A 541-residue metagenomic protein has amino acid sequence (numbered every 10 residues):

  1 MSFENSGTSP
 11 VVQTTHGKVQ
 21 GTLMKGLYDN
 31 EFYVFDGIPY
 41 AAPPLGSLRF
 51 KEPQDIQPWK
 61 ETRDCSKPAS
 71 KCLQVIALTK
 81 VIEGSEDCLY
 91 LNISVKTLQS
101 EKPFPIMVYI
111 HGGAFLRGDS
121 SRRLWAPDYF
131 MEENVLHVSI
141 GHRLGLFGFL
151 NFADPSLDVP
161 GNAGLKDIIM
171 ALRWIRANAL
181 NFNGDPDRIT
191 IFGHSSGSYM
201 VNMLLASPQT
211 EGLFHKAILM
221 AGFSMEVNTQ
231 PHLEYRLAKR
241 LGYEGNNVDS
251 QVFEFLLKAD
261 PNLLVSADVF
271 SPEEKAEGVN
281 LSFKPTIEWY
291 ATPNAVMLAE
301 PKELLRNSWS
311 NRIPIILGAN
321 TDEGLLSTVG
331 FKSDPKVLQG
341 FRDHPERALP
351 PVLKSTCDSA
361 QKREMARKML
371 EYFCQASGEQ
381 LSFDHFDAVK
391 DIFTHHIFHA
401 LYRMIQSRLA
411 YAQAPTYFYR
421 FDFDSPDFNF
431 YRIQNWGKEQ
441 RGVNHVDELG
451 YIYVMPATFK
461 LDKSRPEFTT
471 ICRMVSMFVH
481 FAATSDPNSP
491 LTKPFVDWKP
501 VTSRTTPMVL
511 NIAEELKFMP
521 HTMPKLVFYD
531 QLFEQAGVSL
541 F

Functional and structural regions predicted by a protein language model:
M1-L165, P186, K460-M474, T484-T492 (+3 more regions): Non-catalytic accessory segments of hydrolases
P43-E52, L326-V329, F428-F430: Cytochrome P450 core scaffold surrounding the K-helix E-X-X-R motif and the conserved "meander" helix-loop region
A77-T79, L157-N162, F223-E226, G242 (+7 more regions): Active-site rim elements
L78-F253, L305-T328: Serine-hydrolase-like catalytic core of hydrolytic proteins
M170, A177, E211, K216 (+2 more regions): Substrate-access "cap/lid" subdomains that shape and gate the entrance to catalytic or ligand-binding pockets
S310-R367, M519-F541: C-terminal, loop-rich substrate-recognition/catalytic regions characterized by aromatic stacking residues
V337-F386, P426-Y431, G437-T458: Catalytic lobes of large eukaryotic enzymes
H399-F541: Mobile gating loops/cap/lid regions near enzyme active sites that modulate substrate access
